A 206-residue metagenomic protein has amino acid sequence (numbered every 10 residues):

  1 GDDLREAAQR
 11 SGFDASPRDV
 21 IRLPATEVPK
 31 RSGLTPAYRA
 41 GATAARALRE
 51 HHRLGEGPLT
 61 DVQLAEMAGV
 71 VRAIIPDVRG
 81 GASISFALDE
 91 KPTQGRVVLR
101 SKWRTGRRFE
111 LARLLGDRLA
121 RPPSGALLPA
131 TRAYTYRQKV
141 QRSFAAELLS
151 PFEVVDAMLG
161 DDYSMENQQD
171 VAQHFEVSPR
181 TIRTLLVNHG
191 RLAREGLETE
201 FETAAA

Functional and structural regions predicted by a protein language model:
G1-A206: Short juxta-domain linker segments that transition from a proline/glycine-rich, charged coil into a short amphipathic
